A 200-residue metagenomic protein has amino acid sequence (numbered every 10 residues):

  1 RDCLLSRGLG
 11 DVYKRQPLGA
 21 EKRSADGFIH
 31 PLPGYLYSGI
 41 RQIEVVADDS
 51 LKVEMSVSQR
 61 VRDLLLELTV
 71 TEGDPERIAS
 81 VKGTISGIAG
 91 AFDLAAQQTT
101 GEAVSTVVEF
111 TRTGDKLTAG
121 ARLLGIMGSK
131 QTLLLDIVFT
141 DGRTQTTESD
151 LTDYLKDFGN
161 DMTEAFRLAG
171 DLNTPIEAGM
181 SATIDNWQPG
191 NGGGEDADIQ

Functional and structural regions predicted by a protein language model:
D2-Y13: Single conserved hydrophobic/aromatic residue that forms the stacking wall/gate of nucleotide- or nucleobase-binding
D11-K52, G142-N173: Structured interaction patches on ligand/partner-binding surfaces of diverse proteins
V12, K130-L134: Cysteine-clustered segments with highest specificity for TGF-beta superfamily mature ligands
D48, V57-V61, E76, G128: Short, surface-exposed loop/turn motifs at beta-strand boundaries within globular domains
S56-T71: A short, Gly/Thr-enriched small/hydrophobic beta-strand-prone motif that recurs across taxa
E67-Q131: Short helix-loop boundary/capping segments
L168-Q200: Hydrophobic, glycine-enriched assembly/anchoring segments
